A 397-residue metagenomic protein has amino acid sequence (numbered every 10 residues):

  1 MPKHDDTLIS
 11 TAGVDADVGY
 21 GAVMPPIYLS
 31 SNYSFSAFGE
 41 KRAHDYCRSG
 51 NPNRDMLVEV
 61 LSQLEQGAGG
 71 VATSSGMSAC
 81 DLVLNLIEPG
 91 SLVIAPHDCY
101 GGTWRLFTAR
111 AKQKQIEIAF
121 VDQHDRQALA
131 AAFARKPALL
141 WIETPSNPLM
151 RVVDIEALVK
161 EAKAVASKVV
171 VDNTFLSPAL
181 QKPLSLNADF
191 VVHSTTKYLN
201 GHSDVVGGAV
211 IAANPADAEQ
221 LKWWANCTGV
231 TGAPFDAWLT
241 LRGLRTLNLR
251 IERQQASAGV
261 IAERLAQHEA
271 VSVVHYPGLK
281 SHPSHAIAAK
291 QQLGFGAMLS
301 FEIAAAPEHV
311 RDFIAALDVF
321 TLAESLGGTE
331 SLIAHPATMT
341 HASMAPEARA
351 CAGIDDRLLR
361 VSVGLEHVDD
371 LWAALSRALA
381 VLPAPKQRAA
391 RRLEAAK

Functional and structural regions predicted by a protein language model:
M1-D6, V14, P52, V273 (+2 more regions): Positively charged, small/polar-rich N-terminal and surface patches that mediate targeting and assembly and bind
M1-I27, V210: Short conserved active-site loop signatures built around small residues
I27-Y28, S36-M56, V60-Q63, L332-R357: Glycine-rich phosphate/pyrophosphate-binding loop and adjacent beta-alpha nucleotide/cofactor-binding cores
N32-L86, G102-A109: Conserved N-terminal alpha-helix of the aminotransferase class I/II PLP-enzyme fold
G70-H268: Conserved PLP-enzyme active-site core in the AAT-like
E117-A119, R135, A315, S331-K397: PLP-dependent enzyme catalytic core of the Aspartate aminotransferase-like
T240-L249, G296-A304, R360-G364: Short, well-ordered beta-strand elements within core beta-sheets of diverse protein domains
G259-G327, S331, M344-A350, A389: Conserved small-domain helix->loop->beta segment predominantly found in fold-type I
